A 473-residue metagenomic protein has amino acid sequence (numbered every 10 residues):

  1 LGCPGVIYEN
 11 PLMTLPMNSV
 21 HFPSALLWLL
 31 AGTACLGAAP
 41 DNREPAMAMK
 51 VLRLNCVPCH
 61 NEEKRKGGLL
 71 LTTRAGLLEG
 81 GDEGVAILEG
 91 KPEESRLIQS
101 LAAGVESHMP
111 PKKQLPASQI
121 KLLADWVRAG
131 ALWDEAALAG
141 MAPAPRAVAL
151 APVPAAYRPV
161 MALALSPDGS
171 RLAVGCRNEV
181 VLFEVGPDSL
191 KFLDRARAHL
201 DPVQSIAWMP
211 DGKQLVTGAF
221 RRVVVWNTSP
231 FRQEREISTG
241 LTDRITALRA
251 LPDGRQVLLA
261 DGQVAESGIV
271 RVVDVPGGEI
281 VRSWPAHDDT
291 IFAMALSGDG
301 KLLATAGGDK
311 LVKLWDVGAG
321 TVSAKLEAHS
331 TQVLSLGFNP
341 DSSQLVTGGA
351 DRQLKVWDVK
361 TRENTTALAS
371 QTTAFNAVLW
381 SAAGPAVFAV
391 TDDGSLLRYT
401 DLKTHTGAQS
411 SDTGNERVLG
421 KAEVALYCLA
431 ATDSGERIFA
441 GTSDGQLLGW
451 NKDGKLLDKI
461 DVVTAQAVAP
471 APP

Functional and structural regions predicted by a protein language model:
G2-I7: Extreme N-terminal basic, low-complexity initiation segments that serve as generic localization/processing leaders
N10, S19, P58, E62 (+5 more regions): Intrinsically disordered, low-complexity regions enriched for glutamine and histidine
N10-L27: Bacterial N-terminal signal peptides that target proteins for export
P11, P40-E44, V85-A86, L258 (+2 more regions): A general boundary/transition motif marking the beginning of the first structured unit of a protein
N18, L29, C35-A38, G308: Short intrinsically disordered, low-complexity segments
L29, K50-R53, M294, L336: Processing junctions and N-termini across compartments
A31-L163, P167, C176-R177: Aromatic- and Gly/Pro-enriched helix-to-coil junctions and flexible linker segments
D134-P473: WD40-repeat beta-propeller superdomains and closely related acidic/aromatic-rich repeat-like regions
